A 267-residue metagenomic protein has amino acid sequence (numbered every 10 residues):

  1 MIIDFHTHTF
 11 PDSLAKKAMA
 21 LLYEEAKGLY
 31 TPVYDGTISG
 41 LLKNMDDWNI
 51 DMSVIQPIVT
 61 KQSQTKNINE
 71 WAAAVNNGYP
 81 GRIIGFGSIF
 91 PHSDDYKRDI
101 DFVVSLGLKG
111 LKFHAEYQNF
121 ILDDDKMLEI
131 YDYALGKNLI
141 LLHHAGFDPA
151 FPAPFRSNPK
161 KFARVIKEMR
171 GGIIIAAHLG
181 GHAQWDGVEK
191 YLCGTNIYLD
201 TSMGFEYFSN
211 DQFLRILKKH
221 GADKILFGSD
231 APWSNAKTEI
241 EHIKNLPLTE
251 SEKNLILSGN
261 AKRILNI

Functional and structural regions predicted by a protein language model:
M1-M52, K219-L226, K237-I267: Mid-to-C-terminal alpha-helical segments outside catalytic/metal-binding sites
M1-P32, N69, A73-S88, E189 (+1 more regions): Mobile, glycine- and charge-enriched loop segments and immediately flanking short secondary-structure elements within
I2-F10, D99, V103, V165-E168 (+1 more regions): A generic "structured core" feature
H6, M45, A72, V103 (+8 more regions): Conserved, mostly hydrophobic/aromatic
T7-T9, P57, G87-P91, F113-A115 (+4 more regions): A cross-domain feature marking catalytic cores of carbohydrate-active enzymes and several ubiquitous metabolic/repair
G40-N44, I68-V75, D99-V103, K126-I130 (+4 more regions): A general structural detector for well-ordered alpha-helical segments in enzyme core domains, enriched
D51-M52, T60-P149, A153-R156, Y207: Active-site gating/metal-coordination segments in enzymes
K109-G110, D123-L226: Catalytic pocket-lining loop regions of alpha/beta-barrel enzymes, especially the amidohydrolase/enolase/GH5 lineages
